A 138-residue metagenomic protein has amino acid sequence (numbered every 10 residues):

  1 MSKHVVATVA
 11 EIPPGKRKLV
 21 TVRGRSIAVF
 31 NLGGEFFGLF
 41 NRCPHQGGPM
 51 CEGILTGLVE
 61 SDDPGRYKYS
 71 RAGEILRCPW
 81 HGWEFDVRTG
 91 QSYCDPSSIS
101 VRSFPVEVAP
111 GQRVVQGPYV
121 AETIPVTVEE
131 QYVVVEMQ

Functional and structural regions predicted by a protein language model:
M1-G73, D86-V87, Q91, S103-Q138: N-terminal pre-ligand scaffold of iron-sulfur
C43, C78-H81: Short cysteine clusters
P96: Glycine-rich phosphate/adenylate-binding loop and adjacent beta-alpha elements of nucleotide- or dinucleotide-binding
